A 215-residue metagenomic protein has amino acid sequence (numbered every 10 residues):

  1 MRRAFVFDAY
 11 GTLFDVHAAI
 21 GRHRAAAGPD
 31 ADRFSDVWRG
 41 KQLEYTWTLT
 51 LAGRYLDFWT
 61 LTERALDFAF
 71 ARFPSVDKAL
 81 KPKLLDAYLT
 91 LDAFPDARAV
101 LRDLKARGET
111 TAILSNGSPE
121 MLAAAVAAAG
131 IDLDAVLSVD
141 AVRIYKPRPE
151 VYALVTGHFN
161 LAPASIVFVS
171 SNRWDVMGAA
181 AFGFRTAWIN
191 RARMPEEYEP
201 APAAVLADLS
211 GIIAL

Functional and structural regions predicted by a protein language model:
M1-L43: Active-site neighborhood of HAD-like aspartate-dependent phosphohydrolases
M1-R2, R102, E109, L114 (+1 more regions): Asp-based, Mg2+/Mn2+-dependent phosphohydrolase catalytic module
A19, R33, D92, E120-M121 (+1 more regions): Short alpha-helical
I20-G21, S35, R39, W59-D67 (+1 more regions): An amphipathic alpha-helix signature
R22, W47-A52, P195-E199: Short, flexible, glycine-rich and Lys/Arg-enriched loop motifs at helix boundaries that contact anionic partners
A27-A31, R72-A79, A106, A129-D132 (+1 more regions): Short helix-capping segments at alpha-helix termini
D32, T46-P82: A metal-dependent, Asp-based hydrolase signature
Y55-T60, D77-I113, A123, P149: Short, acidic loop-to-helix structural element flanking the phosphoryl-transfer center in phosphate-processing enzymes
